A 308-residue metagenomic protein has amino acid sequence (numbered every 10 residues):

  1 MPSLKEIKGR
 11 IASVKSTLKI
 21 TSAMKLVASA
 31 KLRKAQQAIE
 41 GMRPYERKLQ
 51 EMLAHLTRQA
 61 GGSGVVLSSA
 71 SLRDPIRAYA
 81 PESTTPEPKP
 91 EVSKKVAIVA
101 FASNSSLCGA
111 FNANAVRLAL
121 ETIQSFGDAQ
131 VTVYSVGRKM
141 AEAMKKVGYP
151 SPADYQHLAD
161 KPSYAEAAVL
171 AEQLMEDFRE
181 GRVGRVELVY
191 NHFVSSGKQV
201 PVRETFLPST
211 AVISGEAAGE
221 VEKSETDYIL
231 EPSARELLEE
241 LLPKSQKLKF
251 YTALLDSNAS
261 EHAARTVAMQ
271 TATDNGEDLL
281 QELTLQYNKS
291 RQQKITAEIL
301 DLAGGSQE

Functional and structural regions predicted by a protein language model:
M1-E308: C-terminal beta-strand-loop-alpha-helix "lid" module of Rossmann-like NAD(P)-dependent dehydrogenases
